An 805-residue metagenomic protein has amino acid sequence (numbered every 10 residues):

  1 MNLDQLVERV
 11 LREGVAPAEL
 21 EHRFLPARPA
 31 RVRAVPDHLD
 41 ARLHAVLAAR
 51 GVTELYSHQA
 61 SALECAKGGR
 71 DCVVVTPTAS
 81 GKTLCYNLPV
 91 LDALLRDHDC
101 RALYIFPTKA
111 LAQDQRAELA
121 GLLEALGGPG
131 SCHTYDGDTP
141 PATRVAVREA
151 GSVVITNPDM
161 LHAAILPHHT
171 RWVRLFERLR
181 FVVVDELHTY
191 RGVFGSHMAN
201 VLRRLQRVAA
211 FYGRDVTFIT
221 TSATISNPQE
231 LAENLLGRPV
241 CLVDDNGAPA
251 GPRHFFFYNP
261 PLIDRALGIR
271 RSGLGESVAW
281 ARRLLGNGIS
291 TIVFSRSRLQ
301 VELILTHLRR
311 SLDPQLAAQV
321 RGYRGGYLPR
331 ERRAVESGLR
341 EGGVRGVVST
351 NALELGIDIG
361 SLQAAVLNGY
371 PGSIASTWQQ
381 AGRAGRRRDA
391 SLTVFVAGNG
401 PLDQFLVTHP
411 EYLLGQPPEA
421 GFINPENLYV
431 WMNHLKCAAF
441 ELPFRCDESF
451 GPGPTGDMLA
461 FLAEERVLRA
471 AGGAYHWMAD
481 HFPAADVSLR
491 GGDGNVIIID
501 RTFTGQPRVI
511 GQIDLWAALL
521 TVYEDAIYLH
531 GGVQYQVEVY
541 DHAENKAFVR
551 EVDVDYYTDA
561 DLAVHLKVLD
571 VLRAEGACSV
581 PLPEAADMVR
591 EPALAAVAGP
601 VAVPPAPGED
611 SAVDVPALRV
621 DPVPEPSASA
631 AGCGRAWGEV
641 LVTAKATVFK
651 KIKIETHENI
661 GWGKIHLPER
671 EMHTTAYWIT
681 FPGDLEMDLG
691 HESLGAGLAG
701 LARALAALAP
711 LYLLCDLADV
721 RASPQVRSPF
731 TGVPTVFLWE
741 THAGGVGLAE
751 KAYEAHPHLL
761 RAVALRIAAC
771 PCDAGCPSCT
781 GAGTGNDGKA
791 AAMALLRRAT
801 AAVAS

Functional and structural regions predicted by a protein language model:
N2-E19, S297, G531-Y540, E544-K546: Structured, non-catalytic alpha/beta "coupling" segments that mediate domain-domain communication and provide generic
L3, G81, L88, C100 (+7 more regions): Generic N-terminal initiation segments characterized by hydrophobic and/or small/turn-forming residues
Q5-E8, R12, A45-A48, A574 (+2 more regions): Polar/charged alpha-helical tracts
V10-R50, E54-S57, S61, K67-V73 (+4 more regions): Helicase motor core with emphasis on the C-terminal RecA-like subdomain
S391-T393, N399-Q416, W431-C446, T455 (+3 more regions): Extended Lys/Arg-rich polyanion-binding regions
C770, G775-C779: Short cysteine clusters
A782: Cys/His-rich metal-chelating microdomains
T800-S805: Short Fe-S-cluster ligation motifs
